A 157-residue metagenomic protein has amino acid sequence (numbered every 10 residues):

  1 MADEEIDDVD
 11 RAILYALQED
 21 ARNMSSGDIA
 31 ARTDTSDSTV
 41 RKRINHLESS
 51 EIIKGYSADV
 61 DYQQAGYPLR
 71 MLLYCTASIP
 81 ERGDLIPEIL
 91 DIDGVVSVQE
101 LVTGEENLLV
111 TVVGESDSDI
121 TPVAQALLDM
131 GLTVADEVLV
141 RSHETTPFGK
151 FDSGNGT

Functional and structural regions predicted by a protein language model:
M1-T157: A compositional/biophysical signature of low hydrophobicity enriched in polar/charged and small residues
